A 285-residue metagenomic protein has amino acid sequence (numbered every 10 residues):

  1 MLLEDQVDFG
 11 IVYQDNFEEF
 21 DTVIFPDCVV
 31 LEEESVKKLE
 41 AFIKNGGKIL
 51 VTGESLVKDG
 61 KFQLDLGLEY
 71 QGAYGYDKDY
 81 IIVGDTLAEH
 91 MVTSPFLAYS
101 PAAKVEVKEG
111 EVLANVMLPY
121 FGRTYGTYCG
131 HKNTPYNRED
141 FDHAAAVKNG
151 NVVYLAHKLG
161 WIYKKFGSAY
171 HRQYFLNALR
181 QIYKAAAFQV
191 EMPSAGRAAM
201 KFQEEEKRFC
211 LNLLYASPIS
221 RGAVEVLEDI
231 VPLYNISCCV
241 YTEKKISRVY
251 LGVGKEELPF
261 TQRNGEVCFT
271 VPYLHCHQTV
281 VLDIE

Functional and structural regions predicted by a protein language model:
M1-E285: Carbohydrate-binding surfaces of carbohydrate-active enzymes
